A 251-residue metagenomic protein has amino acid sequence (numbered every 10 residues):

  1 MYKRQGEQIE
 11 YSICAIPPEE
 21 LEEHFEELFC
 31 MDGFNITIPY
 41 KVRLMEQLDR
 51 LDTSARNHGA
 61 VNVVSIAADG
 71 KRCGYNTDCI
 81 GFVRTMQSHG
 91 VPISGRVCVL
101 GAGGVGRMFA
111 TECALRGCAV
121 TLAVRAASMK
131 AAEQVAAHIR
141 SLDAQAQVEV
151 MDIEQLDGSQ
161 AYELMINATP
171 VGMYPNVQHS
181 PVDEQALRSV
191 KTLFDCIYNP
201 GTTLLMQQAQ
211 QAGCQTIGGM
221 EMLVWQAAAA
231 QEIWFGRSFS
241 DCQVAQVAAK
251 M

Functional and structural regions predicted by a protein language model:
K3-H89, T202: Phosphate/diphosphate ligand-binding glycine-rich loop within oxidoreductases
N76, M86, G95-A114: Glycine-rich adenosine-cofactor-binding loop
G90-V97, R188-S189: Short helix-loop-beta connector
V99-L100, L122, D195: Hydrophobic Val/Ile/Leu positions in short beta-strands of Rossmann-like dinucleotide-binding domains
L115-V120, A212-Q215: Conserved S-adenosyl-L-methionine
C118-L142: NAD(P)-binding Rossmann-fold cofactor-contacting core
D143-T216: Rossmann-like adenosine-cofactor binding region
T192, C196-M251: Adenosine-phosphate binding glycine-rich loop
